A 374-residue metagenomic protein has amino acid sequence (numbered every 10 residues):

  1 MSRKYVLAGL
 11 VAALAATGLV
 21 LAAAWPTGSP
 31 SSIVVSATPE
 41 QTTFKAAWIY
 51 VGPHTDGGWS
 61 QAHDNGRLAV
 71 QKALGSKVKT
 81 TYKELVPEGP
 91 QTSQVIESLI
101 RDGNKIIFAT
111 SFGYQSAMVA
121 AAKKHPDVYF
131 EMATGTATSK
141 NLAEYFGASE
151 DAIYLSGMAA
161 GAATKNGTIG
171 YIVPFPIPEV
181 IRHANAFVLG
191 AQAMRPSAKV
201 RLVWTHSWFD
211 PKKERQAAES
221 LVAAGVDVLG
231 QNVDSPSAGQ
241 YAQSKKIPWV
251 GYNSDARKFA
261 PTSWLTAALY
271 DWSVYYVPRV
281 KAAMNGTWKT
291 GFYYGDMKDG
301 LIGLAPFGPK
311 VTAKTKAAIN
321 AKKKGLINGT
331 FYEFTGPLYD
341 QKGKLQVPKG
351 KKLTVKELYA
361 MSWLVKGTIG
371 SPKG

Functional and structural regions predicted by a protein language model:
M1-V11: N-terminal export and membrane-targeting signals
L14-W25: Hydrophobic alpha-helical membrane-insertion segments, chiefly the h-region of N-terminal signal peptides
W25-P26, P30-G374: A residue-level marker of the well-folded mature domains of exported/periplasmic proteins
